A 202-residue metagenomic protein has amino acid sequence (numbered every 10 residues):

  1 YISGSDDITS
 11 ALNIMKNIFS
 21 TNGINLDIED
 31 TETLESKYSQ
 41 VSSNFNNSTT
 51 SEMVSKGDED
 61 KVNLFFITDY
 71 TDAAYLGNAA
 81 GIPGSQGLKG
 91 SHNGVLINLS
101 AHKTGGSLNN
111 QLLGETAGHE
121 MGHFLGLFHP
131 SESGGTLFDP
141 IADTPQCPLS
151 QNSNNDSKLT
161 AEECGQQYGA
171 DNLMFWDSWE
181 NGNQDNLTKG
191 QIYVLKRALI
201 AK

Functional and structural regions predicted by a protein language model:
Y1-V62, F66-D72, K196, I200: Propeptide-to-catalytic entry region of secreted or membrane-anchored zinc metalloproteases
D7-I14, L113-A117, T188-Q191, L195: Stable alpha-helical elements in mature extracytoplasmic
N13-K16, N47-V54, N78-Q86, P145-G165: Intrinsically disordered, low-complexity boundary segments flanking structured domains
S51-G135: Active-site-proximal segment of zinc-dependent metalloprotease catalytic domains
I97, M174-F175, L195: Bulky hydrophobic/aromatic "packing anchor" residues in well-ordered structure
T104-L187: The catalytic-center signature of Zn2+-dependent metalloproteases
N181-I192, K196-K202: C-terminal, charge/polar-rich interaction regions
